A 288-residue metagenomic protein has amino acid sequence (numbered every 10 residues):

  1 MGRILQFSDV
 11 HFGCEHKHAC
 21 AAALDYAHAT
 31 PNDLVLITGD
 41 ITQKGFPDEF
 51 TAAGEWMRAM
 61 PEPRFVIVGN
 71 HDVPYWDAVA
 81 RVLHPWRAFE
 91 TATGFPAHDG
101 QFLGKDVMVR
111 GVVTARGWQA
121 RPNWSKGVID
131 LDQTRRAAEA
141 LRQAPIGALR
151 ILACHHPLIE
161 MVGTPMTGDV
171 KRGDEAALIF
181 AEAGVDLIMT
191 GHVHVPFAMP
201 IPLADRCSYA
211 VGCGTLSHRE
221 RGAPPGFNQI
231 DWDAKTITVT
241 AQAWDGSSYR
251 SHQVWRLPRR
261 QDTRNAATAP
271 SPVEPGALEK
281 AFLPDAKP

Functional and structural regions predicted by a protein language model:
M1-A59, Y75-W76, R136, Q143: N-terminal active-site segment of His-dependent metallophosphoesterases
M1-L5, G100-G111, R142-L149, P202-Y209: Beta-strand-turn-beta hairpins that frame and shape the catalytic cleft of phosphate-ester-processing enzymes
Q6-S8, V35-D40, R64-N70, I151-C154 (+2 more regions): Active-site neighborhood of phospho(di)ester-bond hydrolases with catalytic His/Asp-centered motifs
G13-E15, Q43-D48, N70-A78, R116-N123 (+3 more regions): Active-site environment of divalent metal-dependent phosphoester hydrolases
T51-E139, A144, I179-A181, Q229: Extended active-site neighborhood of metal-dependent phosphoesterases/phosphodiesterases
L141-M161: Short acidic, glycine-rich surface-loop motifs adjacent to enzyme active sites
V162-T238: Conserved beta-sheet core of the metallophosphoesterase superfamily
W232-P288: A short C-terminal boundary segment appended to hydrolase-like catalytic domains
